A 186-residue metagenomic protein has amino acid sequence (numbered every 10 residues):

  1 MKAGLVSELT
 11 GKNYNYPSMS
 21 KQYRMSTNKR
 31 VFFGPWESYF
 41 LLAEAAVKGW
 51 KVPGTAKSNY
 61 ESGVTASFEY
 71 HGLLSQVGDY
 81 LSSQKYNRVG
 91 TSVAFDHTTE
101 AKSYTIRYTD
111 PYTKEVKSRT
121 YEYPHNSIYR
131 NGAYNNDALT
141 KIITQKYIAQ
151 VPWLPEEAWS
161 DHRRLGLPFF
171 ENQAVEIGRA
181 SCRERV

Functional and structural regions predicted by a protein language model:
M1-G34, L41-V47, S58, S62-T65 (+1 more regions): Flexible, polar/acidic helix-loop-strand segments at domain edges
V31, W36-S38, A56, N135 (+1 more regions): Active-site-proximal structural scaffolding
W36-F40, K57-Y60, L139, I143 (+1 more regions): Extracytoplasmic/secreted envelope proteins and their assembly/folding machinery, especially bacterial periplasmic
E37, E44, E184-V186: Acidic-residue sensor for enzyme active/binding pockets
W50-A56: Structural helix-adjacent loops and short alpha-helical linkers that scaffold large soluble proteins
F68, G72-R185: C-terminal functional modules
